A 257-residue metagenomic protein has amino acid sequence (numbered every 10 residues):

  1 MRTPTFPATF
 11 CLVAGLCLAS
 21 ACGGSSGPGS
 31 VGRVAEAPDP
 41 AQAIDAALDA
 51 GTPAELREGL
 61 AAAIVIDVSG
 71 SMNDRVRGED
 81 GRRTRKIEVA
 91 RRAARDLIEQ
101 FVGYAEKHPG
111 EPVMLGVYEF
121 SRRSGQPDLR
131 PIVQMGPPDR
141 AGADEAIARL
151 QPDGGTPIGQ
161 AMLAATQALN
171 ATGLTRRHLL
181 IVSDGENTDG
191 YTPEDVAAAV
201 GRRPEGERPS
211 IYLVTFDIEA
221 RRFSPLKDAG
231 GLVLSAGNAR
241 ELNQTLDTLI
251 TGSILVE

Functional and structural regions predicted by a protein language model:
M1-C11: Bacterial N-terminal signal peptides that target proteins for export
T9-S20: Bacterial N-terminal signal peptides
C22-D80, Q167, L255: Acidic, polar low-complexity linker/tail segments
G32-A35, A47, G125-D128, I132-R177 (+2 more regions): Von Willebrand factor
G51-T52, R75-E88, A105, R130-Q134 (+4 more regions): Second-shell loop/turn segments in exported
E55-P131, A161, H178-V182, I218: Von Willebrand factor
D74-R75, Y104-A146, A168-T172, G190-E194 (+1 more regions): Short beta-strand-loop
R149-G155, G185-L249: VWA/integrin I-like adhesion module and closely mimicked acidic/polar interface patches used
